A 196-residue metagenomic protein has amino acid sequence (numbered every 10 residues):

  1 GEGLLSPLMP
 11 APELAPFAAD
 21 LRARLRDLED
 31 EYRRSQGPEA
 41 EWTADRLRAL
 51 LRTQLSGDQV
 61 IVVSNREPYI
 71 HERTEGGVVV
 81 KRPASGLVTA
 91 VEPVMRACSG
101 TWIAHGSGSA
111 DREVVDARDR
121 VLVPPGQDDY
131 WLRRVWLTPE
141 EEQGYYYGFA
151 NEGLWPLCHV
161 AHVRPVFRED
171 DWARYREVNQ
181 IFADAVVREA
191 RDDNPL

Functional and structural regions predicted by a protein language model:
G1: Active-site recognition of the HExxH zinc-binding catalytic motif
L4-L5: Long, low-complexity or tandemly repetitive, helically biased scaffold regions used for multimeric assembly/adhesion
P10-L196: Catalytic cores of carbohydrate-active enzymes across secretory and cytosolic contexts
